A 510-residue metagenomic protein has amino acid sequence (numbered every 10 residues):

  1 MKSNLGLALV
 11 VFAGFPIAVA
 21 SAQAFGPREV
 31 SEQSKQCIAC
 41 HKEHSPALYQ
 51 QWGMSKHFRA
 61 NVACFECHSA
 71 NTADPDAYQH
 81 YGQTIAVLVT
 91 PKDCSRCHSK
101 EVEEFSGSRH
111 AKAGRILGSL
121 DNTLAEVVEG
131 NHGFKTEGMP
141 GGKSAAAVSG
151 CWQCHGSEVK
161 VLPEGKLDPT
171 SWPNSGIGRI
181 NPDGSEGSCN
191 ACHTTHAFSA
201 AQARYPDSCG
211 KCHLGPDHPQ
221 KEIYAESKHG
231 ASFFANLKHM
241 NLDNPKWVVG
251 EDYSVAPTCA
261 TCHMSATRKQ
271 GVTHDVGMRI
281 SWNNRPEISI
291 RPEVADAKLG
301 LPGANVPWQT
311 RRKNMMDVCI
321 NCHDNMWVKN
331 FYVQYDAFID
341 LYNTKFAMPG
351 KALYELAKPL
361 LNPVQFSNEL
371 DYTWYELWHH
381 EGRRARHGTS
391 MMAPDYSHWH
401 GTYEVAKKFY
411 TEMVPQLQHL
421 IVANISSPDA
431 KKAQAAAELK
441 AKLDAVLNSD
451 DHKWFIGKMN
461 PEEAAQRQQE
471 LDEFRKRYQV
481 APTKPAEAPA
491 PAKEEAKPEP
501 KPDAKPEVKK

Functional and structural regions predicted by a protein language model:
M1-L9: Bacterial N-terminal signal peptides that target proteins for export
A8-A18: Bacterial N-terminal signal peptides
S21-A492, V508-K510: Short sequence/structural segments immediately N-terminal
